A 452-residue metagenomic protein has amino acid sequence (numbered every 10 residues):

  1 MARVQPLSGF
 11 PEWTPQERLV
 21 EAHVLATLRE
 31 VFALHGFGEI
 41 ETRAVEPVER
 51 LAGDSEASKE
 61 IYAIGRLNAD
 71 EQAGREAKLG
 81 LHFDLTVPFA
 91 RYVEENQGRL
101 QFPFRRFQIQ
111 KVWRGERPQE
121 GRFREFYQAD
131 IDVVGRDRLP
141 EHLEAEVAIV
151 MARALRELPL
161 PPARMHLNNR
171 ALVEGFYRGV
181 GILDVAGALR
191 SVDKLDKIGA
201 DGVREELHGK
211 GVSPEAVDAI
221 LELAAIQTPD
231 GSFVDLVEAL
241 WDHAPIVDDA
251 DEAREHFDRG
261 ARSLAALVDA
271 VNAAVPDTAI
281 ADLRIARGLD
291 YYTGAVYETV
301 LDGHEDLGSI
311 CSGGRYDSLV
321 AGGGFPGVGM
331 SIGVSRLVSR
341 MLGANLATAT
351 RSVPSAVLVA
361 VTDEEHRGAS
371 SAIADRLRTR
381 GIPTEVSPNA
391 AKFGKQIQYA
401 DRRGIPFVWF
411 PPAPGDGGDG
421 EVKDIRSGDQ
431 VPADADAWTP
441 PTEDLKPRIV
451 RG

Functional and structural regions predicted by a protein language model:
M1-R18, A69-A73: Auxiliary tRNA-acceptor-end handling modules of aminoacyl-tRNA synthetases
E12, F176-I182: Phosphate-rich ligand and nucleic-acid binding surfaces
V20-G36, E46-E49, R75-E76, D84-L100 (+2 more regions): Positively charged, Gly/Ser-enriched RNA/tRNA-binding surfaces
I40, A44-H82: Polyanion/phosphate-binding surface patch
A44, A163-N169: Short, glycine/acidic-rich hinge or "gate" loops at secondary-structure transitions that mediate conformational
E60-A73, G181-H208, V212-S213, L301-G303: Acidic, His- and aromatic-enriched active-site or binding-groove loops in soluble protein domains that engage sugars
E125-D130, L167-G175: Short, conserved phosphate-binding/catalytic loop or strand-edge motifs used in phosphoryl-/nucleotidyl-transfer
